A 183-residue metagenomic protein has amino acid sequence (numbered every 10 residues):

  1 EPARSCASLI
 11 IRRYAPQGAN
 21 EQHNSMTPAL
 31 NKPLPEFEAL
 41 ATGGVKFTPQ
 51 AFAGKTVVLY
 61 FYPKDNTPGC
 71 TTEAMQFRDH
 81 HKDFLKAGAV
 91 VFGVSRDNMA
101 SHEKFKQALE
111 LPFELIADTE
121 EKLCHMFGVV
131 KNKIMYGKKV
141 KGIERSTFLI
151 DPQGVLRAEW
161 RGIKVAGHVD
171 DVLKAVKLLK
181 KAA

Functional and structural regions predicted by a protein language model:
P2, Q22-H23: Cationic, low-complexity basic patches in intrinsically disordered or flexible, solvent-exposed regions
R13-Q17: Short Gly/Ser/Thr- and charged-rich N-terminal loops/segments that act as flexible capping/hinge elements
H23-A183: Chalcogenol-based redox active-site neighborhoods
